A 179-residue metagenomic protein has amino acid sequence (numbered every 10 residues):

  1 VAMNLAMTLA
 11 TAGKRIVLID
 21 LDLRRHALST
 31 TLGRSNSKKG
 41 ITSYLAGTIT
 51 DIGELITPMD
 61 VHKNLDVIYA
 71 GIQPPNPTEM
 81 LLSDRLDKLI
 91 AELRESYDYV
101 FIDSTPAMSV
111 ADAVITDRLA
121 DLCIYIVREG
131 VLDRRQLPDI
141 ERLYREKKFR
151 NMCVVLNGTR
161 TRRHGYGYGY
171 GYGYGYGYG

Functional and structural regions predicted by a protein language model:
V1-G179: P-loop NTP-binding module
